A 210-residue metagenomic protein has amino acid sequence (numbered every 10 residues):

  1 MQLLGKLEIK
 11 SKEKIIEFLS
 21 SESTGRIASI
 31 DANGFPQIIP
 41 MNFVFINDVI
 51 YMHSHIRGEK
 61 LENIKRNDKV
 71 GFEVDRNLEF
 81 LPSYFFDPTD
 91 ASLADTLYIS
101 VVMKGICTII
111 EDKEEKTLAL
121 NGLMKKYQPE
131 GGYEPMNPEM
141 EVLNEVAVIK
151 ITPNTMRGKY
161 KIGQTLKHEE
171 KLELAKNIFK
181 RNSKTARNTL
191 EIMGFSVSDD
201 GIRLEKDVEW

Functional and structural regions predicted by a protein language model:
M1-Y51, H55: An N-terminal domain-cap segment
K14, T89-S92, M136-P138: Short, P/G- and charge-enriched loop/turn segments at secondary-structure junctions
S20-E22, F35-P36, A94, Y133 (+1 more regions): Short solvent-exposed loop/turn micro-motifs enriched in small/polar/acidic residues
S23, I39, I46-D48, R66-V70 (+2 more regions): A generic structural signal for short beta-strands and their flanking turns/coil linkers
R57-A119: Short, structured beta-strand-loop surface elements
E111-W210: C-terminal edge-of-domain segments
